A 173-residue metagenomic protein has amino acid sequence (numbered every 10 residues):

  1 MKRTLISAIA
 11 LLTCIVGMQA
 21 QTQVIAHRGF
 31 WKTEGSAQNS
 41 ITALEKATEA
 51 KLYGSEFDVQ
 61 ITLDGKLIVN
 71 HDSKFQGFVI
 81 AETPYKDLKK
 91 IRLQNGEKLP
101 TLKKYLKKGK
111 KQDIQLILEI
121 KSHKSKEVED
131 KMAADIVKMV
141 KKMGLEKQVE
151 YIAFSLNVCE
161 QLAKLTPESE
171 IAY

Functional and structural regions predicted by a protein language model:
M1-Q23: Bacterial Sec-dependent N-terminal signal peptides
A20-Y173: Phosphate-group recognition and catalysis centered on beta-loop-alpha active-site segments
